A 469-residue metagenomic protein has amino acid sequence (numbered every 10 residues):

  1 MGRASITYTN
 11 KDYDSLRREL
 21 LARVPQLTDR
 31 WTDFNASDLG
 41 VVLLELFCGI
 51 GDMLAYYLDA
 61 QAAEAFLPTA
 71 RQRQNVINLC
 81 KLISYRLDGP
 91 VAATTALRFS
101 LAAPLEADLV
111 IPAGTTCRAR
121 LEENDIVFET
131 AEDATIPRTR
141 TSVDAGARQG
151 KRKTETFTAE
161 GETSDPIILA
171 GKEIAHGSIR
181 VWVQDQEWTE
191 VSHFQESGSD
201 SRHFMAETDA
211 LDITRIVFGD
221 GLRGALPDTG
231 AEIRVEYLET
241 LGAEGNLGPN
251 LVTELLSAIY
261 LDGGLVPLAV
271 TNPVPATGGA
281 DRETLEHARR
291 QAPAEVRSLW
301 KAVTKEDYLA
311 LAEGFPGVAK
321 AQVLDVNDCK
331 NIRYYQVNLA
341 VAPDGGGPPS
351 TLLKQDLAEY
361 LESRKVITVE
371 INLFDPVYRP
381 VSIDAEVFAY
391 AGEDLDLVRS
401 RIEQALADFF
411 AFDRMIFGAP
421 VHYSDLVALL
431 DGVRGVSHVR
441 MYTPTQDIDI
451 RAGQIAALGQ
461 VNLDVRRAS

Functional and structural regions predicted by a protein language model:
M1-S469: Signature of Asx- and small-polar-rich beta-strand/turn repeats characteristic of beta-solenoid architectures
